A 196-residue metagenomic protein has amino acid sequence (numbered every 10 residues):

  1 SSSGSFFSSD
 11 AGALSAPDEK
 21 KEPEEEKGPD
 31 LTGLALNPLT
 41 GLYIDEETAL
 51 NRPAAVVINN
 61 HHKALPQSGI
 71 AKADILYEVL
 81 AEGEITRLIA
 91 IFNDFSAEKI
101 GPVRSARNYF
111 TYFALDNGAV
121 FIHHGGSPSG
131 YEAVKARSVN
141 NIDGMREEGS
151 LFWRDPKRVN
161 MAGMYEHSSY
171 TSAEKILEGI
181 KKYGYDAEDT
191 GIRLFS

Functional and structural regions predicted by a protein language model:
S1-G4: Sec-dependent N-terminal signal peptides of Gram-positive bacterial secreted proteins and lipoproteins
F6-L14, E25-Y77, E82-S196: A surface/extracellular/periplasmic glyco- and lipid-processing/surface-interacting theme
